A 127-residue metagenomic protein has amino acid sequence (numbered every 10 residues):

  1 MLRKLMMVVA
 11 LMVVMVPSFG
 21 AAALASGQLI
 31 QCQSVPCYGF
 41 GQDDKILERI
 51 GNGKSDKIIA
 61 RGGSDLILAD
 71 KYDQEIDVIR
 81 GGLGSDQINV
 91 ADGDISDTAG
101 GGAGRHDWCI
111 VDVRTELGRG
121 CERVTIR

Functional and structural regions predicted by a protein language model:
M1-L5: Positively charged n-region of N-terminal signal peptides that target proteins for export
V8-V14: Sec-dependent N-terminal signal peptides
M15-A22: C-terminal segment of classical bacterial N-terminal signal peptides
A23-G27: Boundary at the C-terminal end of the N-terminal hydrophobic targeting segment
Q31-C32, P36-G41, E48-G51, A60-G62 (+5 more regions): Glycine-centered beta-turn/loop sites at beta-strand termini
P36-E48, E116-C121, I126: Extracellular/mature segments of secreted proteins
A91-R127: Leucine-rich solenoid repeat scaffolds
